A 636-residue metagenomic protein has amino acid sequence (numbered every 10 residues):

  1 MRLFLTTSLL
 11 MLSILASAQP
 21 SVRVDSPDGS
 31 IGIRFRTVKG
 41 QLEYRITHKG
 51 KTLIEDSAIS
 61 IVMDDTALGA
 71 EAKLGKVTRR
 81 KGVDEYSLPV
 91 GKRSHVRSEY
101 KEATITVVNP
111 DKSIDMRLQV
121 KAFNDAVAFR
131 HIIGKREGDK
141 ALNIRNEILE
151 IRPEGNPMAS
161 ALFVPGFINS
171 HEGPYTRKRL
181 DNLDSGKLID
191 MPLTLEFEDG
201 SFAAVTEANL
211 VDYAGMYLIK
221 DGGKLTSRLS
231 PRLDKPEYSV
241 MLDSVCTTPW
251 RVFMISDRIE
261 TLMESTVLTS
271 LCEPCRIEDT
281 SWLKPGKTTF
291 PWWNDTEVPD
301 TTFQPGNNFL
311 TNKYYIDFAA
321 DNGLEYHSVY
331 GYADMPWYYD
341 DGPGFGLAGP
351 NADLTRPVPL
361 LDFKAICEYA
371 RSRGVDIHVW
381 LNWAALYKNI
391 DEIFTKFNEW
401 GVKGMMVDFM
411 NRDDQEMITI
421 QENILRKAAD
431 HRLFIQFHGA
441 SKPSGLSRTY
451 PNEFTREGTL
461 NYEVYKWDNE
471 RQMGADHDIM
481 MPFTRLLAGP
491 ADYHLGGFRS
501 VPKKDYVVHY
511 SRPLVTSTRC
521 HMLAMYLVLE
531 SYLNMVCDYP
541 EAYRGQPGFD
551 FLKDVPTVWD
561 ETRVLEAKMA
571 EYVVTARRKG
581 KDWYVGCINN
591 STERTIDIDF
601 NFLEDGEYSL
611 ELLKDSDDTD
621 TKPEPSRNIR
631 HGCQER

Functional and structural regions predicted by a protein language model:
M1-L5: Positively charged n-region of N-terminal signal peptides that target proteins for export
A16-P20: Boundary at the C-terminal end of the N-terminal hydrophobic targeting segment
S21-R276, D618-R636: N-terminal accessory beta-strand-rich subdomains and adjacent acidic, glycine-rich linkers that precede catalytic cores
D243-F318, N322, Y326: An acidic-aromatic substrate-binding cleft motif
G331-T518: Aromatic- and carboxylate-enriched substrate-binding clefts and catalytic-loop regions of carbohydrate-active enzymes
Y506-K579: Glycine-rich, aromatic-lined ligand/substrate-binding cores of catalytic and carbohydrate-binding domains
M569-E604: Carbohydrate-binding surface patches
